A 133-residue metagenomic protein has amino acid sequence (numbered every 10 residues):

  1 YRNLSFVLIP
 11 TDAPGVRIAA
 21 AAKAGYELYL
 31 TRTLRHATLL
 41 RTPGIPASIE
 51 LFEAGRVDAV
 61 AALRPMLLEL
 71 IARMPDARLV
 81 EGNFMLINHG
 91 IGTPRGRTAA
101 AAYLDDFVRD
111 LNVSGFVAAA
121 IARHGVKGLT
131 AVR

Functional and structural regions predicted by a protein language model:
Y1-F6, P10, R64, L68-R109 (+1 more regions): Periplasmic-binding protein-like
R2-G44, R64-M66, Y103: Bilobed "Venus flytrap"/periplasmic-binding protein-like clamshell domains and structurally analogous long
V7, L30, F52, I91 (+2 more regions): Residue-level signal for nonpolar/aromatic packing positions in well-ordered secondary structure
A13, R32-T33, P46-A61, P65 (+1 more regions): Short helices/loops that flank or line small-molecule/ion binding pockets
G25-L34, T38-T42, L79-V80, R109-R133: Ligand-binding clefts/hinges and TM-proximal coupling segments of bilobed small-molecule sensing domains
E27-L28, I49-E50, L68-E69, A102 (+1 more regions): Alpha-helical elements of the RecA-like P-loop NTPase motor core of helicases
L40-L51, I87: Short helix-initiation/N-cap motifs at beta->coil->alpha
